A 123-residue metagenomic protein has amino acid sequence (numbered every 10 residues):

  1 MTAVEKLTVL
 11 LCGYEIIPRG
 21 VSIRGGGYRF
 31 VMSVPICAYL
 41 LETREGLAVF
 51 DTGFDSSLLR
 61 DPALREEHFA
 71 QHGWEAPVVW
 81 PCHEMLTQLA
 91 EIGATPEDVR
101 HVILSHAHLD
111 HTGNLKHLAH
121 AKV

Functional and structural regions predicted by a protein language model:
T2-V4, L118: Short, well-ordered coil/turn elements that cap or connect secondary structure elements
V4-E5, V99: A broad structural signal for short, well-ordered beta-strand segments within beta-sheet-rich domains
E5-K6, Y14-T87: Conserved beta-strand hairpin/beta-sheet module of binuclear metal-dependent hydrolase folds, prominently
K6-T8, K122: Conserved beta-strand segments of alpha/beta enzyme cores
L64-V123: Active-site metal-binding motif and surrounding structural segment of the metallo-beta-lactamase
